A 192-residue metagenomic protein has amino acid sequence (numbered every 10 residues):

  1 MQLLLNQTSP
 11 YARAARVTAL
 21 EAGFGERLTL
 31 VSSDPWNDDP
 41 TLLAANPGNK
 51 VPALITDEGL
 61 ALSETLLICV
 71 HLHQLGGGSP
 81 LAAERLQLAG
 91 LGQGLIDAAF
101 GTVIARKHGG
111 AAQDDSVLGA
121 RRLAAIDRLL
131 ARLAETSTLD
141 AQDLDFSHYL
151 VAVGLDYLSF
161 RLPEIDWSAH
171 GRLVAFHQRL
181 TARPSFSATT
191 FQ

Functional and structural regions predicted by a protein language model:
M1-D114: GST-like domain detector, emphasizing the conserved glutathione-binding G-site in the N-terminal thioredoxin-like
G23-G25, A141, T181: Short, well-ordered coil/turn elements that cap or connect secondary structure elements
C69, H73, L86, L130 (+2 more regions): Non-transmembrane alpha-helical segments in soluble domains of secreted/periplasmic/extracellular proteins
G77, D97, T138, S185-F186: Generic structural signal for secondary-structure transition and capping sites
G92-A175: GST-like fold's C-terminal all-alpha helical module
I104, T190-Q192: Short coil/turn segments at secondary-structure boundaries
S168-T189: C-terminal end-helix/capping segment
